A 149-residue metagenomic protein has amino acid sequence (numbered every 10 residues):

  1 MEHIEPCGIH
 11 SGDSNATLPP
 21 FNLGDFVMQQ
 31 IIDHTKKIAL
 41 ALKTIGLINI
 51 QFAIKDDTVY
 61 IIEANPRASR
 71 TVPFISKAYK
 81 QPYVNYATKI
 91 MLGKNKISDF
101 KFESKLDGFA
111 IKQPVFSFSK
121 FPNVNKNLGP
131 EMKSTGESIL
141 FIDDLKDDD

Functional and structural regions predicted by a protein language model:
M1-D149: ATP-dependent carboxylate activation and anion-phosphoryl transfer catalytic cores that bind Mg-ATP to form
